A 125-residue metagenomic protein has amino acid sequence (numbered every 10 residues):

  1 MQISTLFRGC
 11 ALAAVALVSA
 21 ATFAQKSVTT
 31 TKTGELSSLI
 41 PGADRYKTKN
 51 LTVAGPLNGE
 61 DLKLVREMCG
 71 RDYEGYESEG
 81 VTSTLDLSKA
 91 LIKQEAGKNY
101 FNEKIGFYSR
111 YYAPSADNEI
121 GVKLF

Functional and structural regions predicted by a protein language model:
M1-A11: Bacterial N-terminal signal peptides that target proteins for export
F7, V18, F23-F125: Solvent-exposed loop and capping/linker segments of extracellular ligand-binding repeat ectodomains
